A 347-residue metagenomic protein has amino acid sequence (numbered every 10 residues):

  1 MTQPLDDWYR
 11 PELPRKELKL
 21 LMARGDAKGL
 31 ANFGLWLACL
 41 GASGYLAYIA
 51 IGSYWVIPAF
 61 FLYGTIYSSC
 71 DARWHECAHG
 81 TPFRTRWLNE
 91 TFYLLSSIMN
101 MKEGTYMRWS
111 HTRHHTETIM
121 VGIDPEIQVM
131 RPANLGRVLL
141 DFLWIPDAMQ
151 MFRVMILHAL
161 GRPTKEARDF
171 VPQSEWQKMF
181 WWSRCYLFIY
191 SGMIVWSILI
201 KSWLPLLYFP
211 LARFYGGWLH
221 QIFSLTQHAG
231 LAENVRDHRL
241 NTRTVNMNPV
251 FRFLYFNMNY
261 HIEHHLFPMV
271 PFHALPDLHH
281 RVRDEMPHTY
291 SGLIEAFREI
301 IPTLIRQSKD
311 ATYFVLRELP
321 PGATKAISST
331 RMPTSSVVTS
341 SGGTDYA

Functional and structural regions predicted by a protein language model:
M1-G64, R73, S97-L206, F272-A347: Non-catalytic, topology-defining segments of multipass membrane proteins
W8-Y9, T85-W87, R184-C185, R252-F253: Short helix-capping and inter-helix turn/linker motifs at the boundaries of alpha-helical repeat units
G64-C77, E103-Y106, A148-M155, Y208-R236 (+1 more regions): Transmembrane alpha-helical segments that form the membrane-embedded catalytic/substrate-channel core of multi-pass
Y67-R86, Y106-I119, F223-G230, M258-L275: Acidic (Asp/Glu-rich) catalytic motifs at the cytosolic membrane interface
P82-M101, I123-R137, R236-N248: Juxtamembrane helix-capping/reentrant segments at transmembrane boundaries
F83-E90, L94, R113, D141-M151 (+4 more regions): Juxtamembrane/interfacial segments around transmembrane helices
Y93, S97, W144, H220-Q227 (+1 more regions): Generic alpha-helical structural context detector
E166-S174, H238-Y260: Active-site-proximal inter-transmembrane loops
